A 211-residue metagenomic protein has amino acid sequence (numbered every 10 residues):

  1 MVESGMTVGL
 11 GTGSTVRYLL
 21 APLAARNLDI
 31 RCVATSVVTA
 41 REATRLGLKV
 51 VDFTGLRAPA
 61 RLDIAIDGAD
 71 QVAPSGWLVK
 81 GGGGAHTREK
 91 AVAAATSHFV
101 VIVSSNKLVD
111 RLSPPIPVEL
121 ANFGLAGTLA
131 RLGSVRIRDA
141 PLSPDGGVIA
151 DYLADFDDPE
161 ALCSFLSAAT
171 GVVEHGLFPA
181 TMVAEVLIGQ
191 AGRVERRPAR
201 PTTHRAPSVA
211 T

Functional and structural regions predicted by a protein language model:
M1-S4, V8, T12-P59, D67 (+1 more regions): Active-site catalytic microenvironments in core metabolic enzymes, especially phosphate/sugar-handling
A40-T211: Conserved phosphate- and dinucleotide-binding cores of soluble alpha/beta proteins, encompassing both enzyme active
